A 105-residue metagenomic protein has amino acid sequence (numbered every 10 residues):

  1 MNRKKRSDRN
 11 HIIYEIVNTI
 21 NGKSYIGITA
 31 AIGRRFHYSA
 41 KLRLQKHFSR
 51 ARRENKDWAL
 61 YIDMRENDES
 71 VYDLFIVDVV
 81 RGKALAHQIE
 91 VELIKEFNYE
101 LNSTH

Functional and structural regions predicted by a protein language model:
M1-H105: Structure-specific nucleic-acid interaction/processing domains
